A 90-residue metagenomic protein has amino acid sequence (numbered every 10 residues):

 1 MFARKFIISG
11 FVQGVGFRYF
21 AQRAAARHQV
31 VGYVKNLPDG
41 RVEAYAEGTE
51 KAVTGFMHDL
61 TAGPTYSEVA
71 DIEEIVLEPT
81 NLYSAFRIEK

Functional and structural regions predicted by a protein language model:
M1-K90: Intrinsically disordered, low-complexity, mixed-charge
